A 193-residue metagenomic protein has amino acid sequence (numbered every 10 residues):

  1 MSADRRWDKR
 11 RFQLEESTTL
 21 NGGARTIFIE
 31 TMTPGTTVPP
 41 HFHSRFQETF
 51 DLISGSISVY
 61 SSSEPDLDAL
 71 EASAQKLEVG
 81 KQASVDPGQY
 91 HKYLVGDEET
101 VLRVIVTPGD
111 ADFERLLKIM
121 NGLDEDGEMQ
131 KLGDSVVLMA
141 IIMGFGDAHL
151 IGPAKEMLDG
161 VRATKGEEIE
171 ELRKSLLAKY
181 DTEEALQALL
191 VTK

Functional and structural regions predicted by a protein language model:
M1-R11, E15-R25, T37-F46, V59-K193: Jelly-roll (double-stranded beta-helix
F28-T31: Short amphipathic
F50: Structured binding elements
I53-S54: A cytosolic small-molecule/anion-sensing beta-strand core signal
